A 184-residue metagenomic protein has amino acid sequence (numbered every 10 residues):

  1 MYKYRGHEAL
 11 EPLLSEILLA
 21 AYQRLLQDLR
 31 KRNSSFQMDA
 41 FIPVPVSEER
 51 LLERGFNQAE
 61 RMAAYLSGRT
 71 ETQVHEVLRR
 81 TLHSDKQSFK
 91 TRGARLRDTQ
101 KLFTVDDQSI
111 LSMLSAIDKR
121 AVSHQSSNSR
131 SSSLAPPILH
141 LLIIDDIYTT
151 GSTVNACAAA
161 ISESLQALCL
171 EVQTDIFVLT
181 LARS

Functional and structural regions predicted by a protein language model:
M1-A40, S47-S133, T150, A182-S184: Active-site-facing substrate-recognition patch
F36-Q37, P137, V172: Residue-level preference for short coil/turn positions at secondary-structure junctions
A40, H140-L142: Structural motif
P43, D145: Class I SAM-dependent methyltransferase core
T104, L142-I143: Conserved beta-strand segments that form the floor/walls of ligand-binding pockets within enzyme and binding domains
D118-H124, S132, L142, N155-S184: PRPP-dependent phosphoribosyltransferase catalytic core
I138-L139, I147: Post-transcriptional modification and biogenesis factors for structured RNAs of the translation apparatus
I147-N155: Acidic, divalent-metal-coordinating active-site segment for phosphoryl/phosphodiester hydrolysis, typified by short
